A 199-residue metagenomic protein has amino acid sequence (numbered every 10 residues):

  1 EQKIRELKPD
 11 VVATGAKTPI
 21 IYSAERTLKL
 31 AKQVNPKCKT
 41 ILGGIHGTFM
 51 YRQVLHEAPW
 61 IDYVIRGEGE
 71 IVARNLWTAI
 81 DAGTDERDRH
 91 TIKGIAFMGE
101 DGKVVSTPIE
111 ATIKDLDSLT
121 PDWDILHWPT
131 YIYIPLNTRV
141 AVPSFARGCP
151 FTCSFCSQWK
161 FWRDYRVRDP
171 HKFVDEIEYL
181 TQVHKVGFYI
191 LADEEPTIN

Functional and structural regions predicted by a protein language model:
E1-I113: Glycine-rich beta-alpha loop elements in corrinoid/cobalamin-binding modules across cobalamin-dependent enzymes
D117, P121-N199: Radical SAM [4Fe-4S] cluster-binding motif and immediate context
